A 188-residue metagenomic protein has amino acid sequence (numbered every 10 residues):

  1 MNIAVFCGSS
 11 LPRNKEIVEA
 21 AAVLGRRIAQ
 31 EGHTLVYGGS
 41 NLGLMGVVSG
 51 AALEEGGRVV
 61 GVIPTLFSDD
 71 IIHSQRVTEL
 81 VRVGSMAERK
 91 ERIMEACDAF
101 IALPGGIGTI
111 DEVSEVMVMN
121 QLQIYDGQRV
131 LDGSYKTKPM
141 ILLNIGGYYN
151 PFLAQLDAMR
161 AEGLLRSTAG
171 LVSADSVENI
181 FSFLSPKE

Functional and structural regions predicted by a protein language model:
M1-A96, Q128, D132-K187: A cross-family phosphate/adenosyl-ligand binding-site feature
E88-R129: Active-site/ligand-binding-proximal alpha/beta "capping" segment
